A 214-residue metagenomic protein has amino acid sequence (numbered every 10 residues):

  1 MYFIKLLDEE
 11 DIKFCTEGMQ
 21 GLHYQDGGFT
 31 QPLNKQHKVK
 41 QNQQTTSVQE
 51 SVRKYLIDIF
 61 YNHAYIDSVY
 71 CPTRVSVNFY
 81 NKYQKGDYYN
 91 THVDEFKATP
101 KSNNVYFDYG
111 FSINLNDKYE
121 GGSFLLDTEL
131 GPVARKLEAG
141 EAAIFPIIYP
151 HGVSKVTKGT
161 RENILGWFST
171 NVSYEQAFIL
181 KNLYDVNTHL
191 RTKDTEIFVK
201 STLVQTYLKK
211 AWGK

Functional and structural regions predicted by a protein language model:
M1-R74, F79, I179-K214: Non-heme Fe(II)/2-oxoglutarate
Y65-K181: Catalytic core of non-heme Fe(II) oxygenases with the double-stranded beta-helix
